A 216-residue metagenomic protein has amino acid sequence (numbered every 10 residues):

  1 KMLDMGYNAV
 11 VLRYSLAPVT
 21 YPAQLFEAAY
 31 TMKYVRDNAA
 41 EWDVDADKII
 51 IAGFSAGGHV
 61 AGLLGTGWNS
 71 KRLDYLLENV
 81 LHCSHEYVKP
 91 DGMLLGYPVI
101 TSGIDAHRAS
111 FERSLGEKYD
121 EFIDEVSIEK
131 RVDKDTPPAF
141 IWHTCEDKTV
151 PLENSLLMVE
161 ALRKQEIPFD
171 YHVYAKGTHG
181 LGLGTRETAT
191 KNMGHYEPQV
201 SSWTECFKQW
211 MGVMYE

Functional and structural regions predicted by a protein language model:
K1-V10: Short amphipathic alpha-helix adjacent to the substrate-entry channel of hydrolases
V10-A46, E197-Q199: Catalytic nucleophile-loop/oxyanion-hole region of alpha/beta-hydrolase and closely related hydrolase-like folds
Y30-H107, Y119, I123-D124: Primarily recognizes the serine-hydrolase "nucleophile elbow" in alpha/beta-hydrolase and SGNH/GDSL folds
I128-T136: Conserved serine/cysteine hydrolase catalytic core
D135, F140-H143, D147: Short beta-strand/loop motif that positions the catalytic acidic residue of the alpha/beta-hydrolase fold
C145-K148, K176-T178: Acidic beta-to-alpha connecting loop that harbors the catalytic carboxylate
K148-L157: Conserved alpha/beta-hydrolase "acid-adjacent" motif
L156-E216: C-terminal catalytic histidine-bearing segment of alpha/beta-hydrolase fold enzymes
